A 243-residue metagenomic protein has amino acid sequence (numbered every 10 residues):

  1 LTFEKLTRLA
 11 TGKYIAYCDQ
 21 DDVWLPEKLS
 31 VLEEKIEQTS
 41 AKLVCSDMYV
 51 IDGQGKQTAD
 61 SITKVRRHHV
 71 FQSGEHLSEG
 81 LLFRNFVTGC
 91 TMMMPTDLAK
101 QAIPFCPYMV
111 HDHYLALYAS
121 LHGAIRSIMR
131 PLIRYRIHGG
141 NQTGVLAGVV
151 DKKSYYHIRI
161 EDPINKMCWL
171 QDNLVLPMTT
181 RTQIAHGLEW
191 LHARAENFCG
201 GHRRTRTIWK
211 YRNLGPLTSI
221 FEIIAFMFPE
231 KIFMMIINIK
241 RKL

Functional and structural regions predicted by a protein language model:
L1-V150: Nucleotide-sugar donor-binding/catalytic module of glycosyltransferases that assemble extracellular/cell-envelope
L82, Y108-M109, L121, R134-L243: C-terminal subregions of glycosyltransferases and related glycan-biosynthesis enzymes
